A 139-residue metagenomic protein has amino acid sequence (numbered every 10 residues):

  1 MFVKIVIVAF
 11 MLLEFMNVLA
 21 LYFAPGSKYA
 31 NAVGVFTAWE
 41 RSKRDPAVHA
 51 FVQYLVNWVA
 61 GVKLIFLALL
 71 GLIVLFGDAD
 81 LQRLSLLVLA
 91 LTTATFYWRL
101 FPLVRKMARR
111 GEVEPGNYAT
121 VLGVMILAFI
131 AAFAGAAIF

Functional and structural regions predicted by a protein language model:
M1-I7, G71-L84, A132-F139: Helix-coil boundary and interhelical linker segments in multi-pass alpha-helical membrane proteins
F2-V18, Q82-T92: Alpha-helical transmembrane segments
L13-H49: Hydrophobic transmembrane helix segments
A20-F23, R44-Q53, L81-L87, R109-R110: Short juxtamembrane and helix-loop transition motifs at transmembrane-helix boundaries in membrane proteins
G34-L75, A94: Core segments of alpha-helical transmembrane spans in multipass integral membrane proteins
L67-G77, R99-K106: Membrane-helix exit/interface motif
L86-V104, L122-A132: Hydrophobic alpha-helical membrane segments
W98-Y118, A137-F139: Membrane-helix boundary connector in multi-pass membrane proteins
